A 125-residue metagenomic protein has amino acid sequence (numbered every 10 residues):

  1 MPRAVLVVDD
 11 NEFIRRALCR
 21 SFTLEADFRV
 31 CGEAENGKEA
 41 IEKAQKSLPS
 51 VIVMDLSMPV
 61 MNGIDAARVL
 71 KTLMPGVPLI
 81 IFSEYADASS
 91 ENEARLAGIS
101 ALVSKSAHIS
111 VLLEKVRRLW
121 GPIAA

Functional and structural regions predicted by a protein language model:
P2-I14, L18-F22: Conserved acidic segment of CheY-like receiver
V8-D9, A34, I52: Conserved sequence signature across two-component system core domains
D27-E35, K43: Short hydrophobic/Thr-rich beta-strand motif most characteristic of the beta2 strand and flanking loop of CheY-like
N36-E39, N62-D65: Acidic catalytic/metal-coordinating carboxylates
S47-V53: Active-site beta3 strand of CheY-like receiver
M58: Receiver (REC) domain active-site loop signature in two-component systems and cognate sites in sensor histidine kinases
D65, A86-V103, A107-E114, R118: Alpha4 helix (beta4-alpha4-beta5 surface) of REC/receiver domains from two-component response regulators
